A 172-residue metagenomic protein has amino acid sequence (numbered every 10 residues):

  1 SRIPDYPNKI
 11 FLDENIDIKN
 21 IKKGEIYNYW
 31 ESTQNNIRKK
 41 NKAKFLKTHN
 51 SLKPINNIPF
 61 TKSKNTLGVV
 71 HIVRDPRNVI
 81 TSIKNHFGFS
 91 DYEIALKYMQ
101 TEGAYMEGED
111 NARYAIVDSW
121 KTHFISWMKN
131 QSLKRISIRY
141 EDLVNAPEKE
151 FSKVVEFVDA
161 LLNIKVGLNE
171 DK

Functional and structural regions predicted by a protein language model:
S1-I138: PAPS-dependent sulfotransferase catalytic domain
I72-D75, E156, V166: Intrinsic disorder/low-complexity signature
N85, F89, K149, E156 (+1 more regions): Short, well-ordered loop/turn and helix-capping segments at boundaries between secondary-structure elements and domains
Q131-F157: Phosphate-binding beta-loop-alpha motif at adenosine-nucleotide cofactor sites
L133-K134, A160-L168: Surface-exposed helix-capping loop/turn segments at secondary-structure junctions
E170-K172: PAPS-dependent sulfotransferase catalytic core
